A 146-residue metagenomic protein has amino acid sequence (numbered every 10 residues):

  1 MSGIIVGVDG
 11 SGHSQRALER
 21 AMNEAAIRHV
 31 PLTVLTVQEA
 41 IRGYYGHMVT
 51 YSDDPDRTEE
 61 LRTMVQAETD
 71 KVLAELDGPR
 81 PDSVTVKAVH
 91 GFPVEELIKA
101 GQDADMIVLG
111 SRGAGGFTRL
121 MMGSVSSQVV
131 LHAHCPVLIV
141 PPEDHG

Functional and structural regions predicted by a protein language model:
S2-Y51: Small/aliphatic-rich secondary-structure junction motif
I4, A21, L97, V108 (+1 more regions): Hydrophobic structural packing positions in well-ordered secondary structure
H13, A74-I107, D144-G146: Structural beta-alpha unit
L35, T85-V89, L138: General small-molecule cofactor/ligand-binding pocket signal
T36, S111-R112, P141-P142: Short secondary-structure boundary segments
V49-D53, A104-D105: Short, hinge-like loop/turn segments at secondary-structure boundaries
S52-A67: A short acidic, glycine-rich active-site loop that binds or catalyzes chemistry on phosphate/adenosine moieties
M106-L131, G146: Glycine-rich, Arg-bearing micro-motifs that act as flexible, cationic patches
